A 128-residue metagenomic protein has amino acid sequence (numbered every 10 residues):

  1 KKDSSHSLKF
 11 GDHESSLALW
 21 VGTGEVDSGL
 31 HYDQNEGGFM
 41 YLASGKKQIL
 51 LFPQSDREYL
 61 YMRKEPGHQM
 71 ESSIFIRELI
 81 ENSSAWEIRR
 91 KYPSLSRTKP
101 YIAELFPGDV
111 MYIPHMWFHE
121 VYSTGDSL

Functional and structural regions predicted by a protein language model:
K1-V110, F118-L128: N-terminal accessory scaffold of Fe(II)-dependent oxygenases
